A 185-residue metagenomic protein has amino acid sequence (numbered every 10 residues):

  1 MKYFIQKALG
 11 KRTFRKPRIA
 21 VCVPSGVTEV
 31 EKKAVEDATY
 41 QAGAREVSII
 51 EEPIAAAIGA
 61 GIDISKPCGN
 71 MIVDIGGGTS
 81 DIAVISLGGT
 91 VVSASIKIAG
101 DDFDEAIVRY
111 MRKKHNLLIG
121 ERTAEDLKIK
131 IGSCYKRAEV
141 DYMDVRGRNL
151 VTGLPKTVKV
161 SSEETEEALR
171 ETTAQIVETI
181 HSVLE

Functional and structural regions predicted by a protein language model:
M1-I75, A83-E185: Nucleotide/phosphate-binding catalytic cleft detector across ATP-hydrolyzing and phosphate-transferring enzymes
G78: Conserved Rossmann-like nucleotide-cofactor binding loop
